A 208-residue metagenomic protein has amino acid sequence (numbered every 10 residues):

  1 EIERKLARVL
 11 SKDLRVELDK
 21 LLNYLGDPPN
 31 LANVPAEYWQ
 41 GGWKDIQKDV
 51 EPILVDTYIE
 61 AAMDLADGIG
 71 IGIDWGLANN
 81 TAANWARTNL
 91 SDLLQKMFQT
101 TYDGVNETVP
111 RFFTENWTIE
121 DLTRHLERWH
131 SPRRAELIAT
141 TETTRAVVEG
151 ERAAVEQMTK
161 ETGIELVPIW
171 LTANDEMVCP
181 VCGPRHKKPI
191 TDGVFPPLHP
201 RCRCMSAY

Functional and structural regions predicted by a protein language model:
E1-H130: N-terminal leader/targeting and assembly helices and adjacent pre-domain segments
R128, R133-Y208: Acidic, glycine-rich two-metal-ion catalytic cores of nucleic acid-processing enzymes
